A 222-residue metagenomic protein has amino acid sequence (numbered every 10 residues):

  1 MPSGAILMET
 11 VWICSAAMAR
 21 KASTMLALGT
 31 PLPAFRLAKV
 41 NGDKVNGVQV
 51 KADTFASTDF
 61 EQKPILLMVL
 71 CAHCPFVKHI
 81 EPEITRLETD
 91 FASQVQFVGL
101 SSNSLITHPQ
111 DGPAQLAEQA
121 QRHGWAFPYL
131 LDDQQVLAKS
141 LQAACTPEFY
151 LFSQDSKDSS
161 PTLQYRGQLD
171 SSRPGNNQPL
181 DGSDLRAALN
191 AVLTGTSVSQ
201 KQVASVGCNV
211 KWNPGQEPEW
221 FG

Functional and structural regions predicted by a protein language model:
S3-G4: Intrinsically disordered, low-complexity segments enriched in small polar residues
W12-L193, V198: Chalcogenol-based redox active-site neighborhoods
L180-G222: C-terminal lobe and adjacent flexible extensions of AdoMet/dcAdoMet transferase-like proteins
